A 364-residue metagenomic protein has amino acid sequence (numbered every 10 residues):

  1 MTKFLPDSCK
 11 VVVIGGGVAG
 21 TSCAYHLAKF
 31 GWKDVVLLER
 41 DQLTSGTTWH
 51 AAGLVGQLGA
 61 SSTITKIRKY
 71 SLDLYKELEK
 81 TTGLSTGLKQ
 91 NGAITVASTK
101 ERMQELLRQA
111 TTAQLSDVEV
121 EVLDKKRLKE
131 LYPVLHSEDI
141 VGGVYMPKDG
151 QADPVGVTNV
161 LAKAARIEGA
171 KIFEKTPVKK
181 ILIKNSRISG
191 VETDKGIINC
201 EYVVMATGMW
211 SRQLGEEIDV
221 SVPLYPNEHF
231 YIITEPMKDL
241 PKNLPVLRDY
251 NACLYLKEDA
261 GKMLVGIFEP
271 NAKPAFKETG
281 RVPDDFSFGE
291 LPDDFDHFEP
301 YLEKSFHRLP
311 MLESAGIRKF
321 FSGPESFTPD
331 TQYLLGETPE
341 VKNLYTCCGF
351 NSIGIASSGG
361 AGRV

Functional and structural regions predicted by a protein language model:
L5-A19, V36: Beta1/beta-strand and adjacent pyrophosphate-binding region of the FAD-binding site in flavoprotein oxidoreductases
L5-P6, T86-T95, Q109, K129-E168 (+2 more regions): Helix-loop-beta segment of a Rossmann-like dinucleotide-binding subdomain
S22, G56-L58, I181-D294, P300-L309: Flavin-dependent oxidoreductases
A28-T48: Glycine-rich FAD pyrophosphate-binding loop
G53-L131, N251-L256, A260-L264, G289: Dinucleotide-binding Rossmann-like beta1-alpha1 core, especially the glycine-rich loop that anchors the ADP
K66-K69, T95-E105, V144-K163, F173 (+3 more regions): Short beta-strand to alpha-helix junction loop
V144-Y202: Helical element adjacent to the flavin cofactor pocket in flavoenzyme catalytic cores
P154, N251, P292-V364: C-terminal catalytic lobe of FAD-dependent flavoproteins
